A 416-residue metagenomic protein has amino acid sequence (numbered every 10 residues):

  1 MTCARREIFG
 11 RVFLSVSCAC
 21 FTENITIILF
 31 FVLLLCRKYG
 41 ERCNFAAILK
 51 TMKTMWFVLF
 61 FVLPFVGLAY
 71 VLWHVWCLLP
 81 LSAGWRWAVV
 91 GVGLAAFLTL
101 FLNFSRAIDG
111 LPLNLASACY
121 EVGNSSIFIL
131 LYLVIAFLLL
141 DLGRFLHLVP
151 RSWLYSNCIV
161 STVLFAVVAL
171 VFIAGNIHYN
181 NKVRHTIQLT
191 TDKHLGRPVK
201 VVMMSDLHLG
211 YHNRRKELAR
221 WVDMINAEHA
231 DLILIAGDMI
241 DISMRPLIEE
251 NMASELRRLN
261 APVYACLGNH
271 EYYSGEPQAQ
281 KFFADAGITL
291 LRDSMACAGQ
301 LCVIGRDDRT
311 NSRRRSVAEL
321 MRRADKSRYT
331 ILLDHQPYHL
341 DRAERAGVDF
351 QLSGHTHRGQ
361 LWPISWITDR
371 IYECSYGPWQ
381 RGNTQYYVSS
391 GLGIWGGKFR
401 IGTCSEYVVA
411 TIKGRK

Functional and structural regions predicted by a protein language model:
A4, F13-N180: Non-catalytic terminal accessory segments
D109, L113, V183, A284-D285 (+1 more regions): A generic, residue-level signal for flexible/boundary positions that often mark functional hotspots
V168-H194, G210-K216: Hydrophobic alpha-helical transmembrane segments in integral membrane proteins
T190-K416: Soluble catalytic domains of enzymes that build or remodel membrane lipids, polysaccharides, and related
